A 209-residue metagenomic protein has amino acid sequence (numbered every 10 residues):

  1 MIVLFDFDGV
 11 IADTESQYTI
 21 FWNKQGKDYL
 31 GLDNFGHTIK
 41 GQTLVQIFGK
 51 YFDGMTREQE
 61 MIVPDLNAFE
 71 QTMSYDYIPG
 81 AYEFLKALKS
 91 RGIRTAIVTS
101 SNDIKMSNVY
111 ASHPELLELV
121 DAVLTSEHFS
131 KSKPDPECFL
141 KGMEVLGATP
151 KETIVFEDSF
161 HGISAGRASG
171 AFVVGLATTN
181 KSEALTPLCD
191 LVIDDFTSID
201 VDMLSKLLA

Functional and structural regions predicted by a protein language model:
M1, K86, N102-A209: Asp-based, Mg2+/Mn2+-dependent phosphohydrolase catalytic module
M1-R91: N-terminal helical cap/lid subdomain that shapes the substrate entry/recognition surface in HAD-like hydrolases
V10, T99-S101: Conserved phosphate-coupling serine/threonine residues in phosphotransfer and NTP-handling enzymes
Y77, V98, K131: Residue-level marker of regulatory loop/turn positions in helix-turn-helix DNA-binding domains and in histidine
